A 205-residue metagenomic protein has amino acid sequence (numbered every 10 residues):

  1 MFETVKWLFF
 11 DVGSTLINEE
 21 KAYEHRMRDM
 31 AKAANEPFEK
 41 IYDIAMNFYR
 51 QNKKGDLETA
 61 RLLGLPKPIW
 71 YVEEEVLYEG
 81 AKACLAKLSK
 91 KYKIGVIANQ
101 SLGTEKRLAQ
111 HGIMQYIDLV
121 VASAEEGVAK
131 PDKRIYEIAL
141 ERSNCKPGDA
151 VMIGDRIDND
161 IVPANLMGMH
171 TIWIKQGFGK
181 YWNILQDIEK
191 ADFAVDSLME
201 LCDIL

Functional and structural regions predicted by a protein language model:
M1-L8, L62-L65, K82, A86 (+1 more regions): Asp-based, Mg2+/Mn2+-dependent phosphohydrolase catalytic module
F2-K90, E105-K106: N-terminal helical cap/lid subdomain that shapes the substrate entry/recognition surface in HAD-like hydrolases
